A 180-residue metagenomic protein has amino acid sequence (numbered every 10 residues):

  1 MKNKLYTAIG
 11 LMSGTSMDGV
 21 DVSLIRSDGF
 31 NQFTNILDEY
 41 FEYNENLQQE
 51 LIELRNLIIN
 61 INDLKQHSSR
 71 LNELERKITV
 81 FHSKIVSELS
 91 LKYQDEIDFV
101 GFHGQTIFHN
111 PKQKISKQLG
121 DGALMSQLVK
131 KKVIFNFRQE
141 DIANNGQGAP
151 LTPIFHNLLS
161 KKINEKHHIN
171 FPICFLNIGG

Functional and structural regions predicted by a protein language model:
M1-G180: Short acidic/glycine-rich loops and adjacent helix/strand connectors that line catalytic pockets where negatively
